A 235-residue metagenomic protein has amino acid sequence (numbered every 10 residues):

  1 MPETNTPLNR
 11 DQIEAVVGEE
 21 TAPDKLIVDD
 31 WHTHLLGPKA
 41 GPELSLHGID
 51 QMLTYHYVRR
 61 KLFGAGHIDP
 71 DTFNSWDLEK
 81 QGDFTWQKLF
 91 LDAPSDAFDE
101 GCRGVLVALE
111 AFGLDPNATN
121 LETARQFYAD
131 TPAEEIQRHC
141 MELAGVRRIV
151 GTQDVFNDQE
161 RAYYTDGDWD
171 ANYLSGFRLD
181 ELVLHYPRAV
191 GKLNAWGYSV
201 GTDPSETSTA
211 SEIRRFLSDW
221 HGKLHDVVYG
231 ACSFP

Functional and structural regions predicted by a protein language model:
P2-P235: Metal-cofactor-binding active-site regions of metalloenzymes
